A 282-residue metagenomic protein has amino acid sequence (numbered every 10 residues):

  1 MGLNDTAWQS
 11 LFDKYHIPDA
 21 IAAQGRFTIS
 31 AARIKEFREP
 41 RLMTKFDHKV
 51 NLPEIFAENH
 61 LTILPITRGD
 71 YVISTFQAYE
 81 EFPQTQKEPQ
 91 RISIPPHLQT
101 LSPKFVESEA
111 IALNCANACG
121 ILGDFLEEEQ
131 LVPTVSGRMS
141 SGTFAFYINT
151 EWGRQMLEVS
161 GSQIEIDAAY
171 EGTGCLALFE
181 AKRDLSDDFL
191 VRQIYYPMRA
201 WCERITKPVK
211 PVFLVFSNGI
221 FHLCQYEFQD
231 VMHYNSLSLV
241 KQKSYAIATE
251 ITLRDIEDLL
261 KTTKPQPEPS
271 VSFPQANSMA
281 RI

Functional and structural regions predicted by a protein language model:
M1-V106, N277-I282: Nuclease-adjacent, charged terminal/linker segments that flank catalytic cores
H97-Y147: Solvent-exposed, charged helical/coil patches that constitute nucleic-acid or partner-interaction surfaces
T100, K104, M156-L157, A181-F189: Conserved aromatic-histidine-acidic binding/catalytic patches
E107, I111, G161-Q163, D188-Y196: Short, well-structured alpha-helical interface segments that form or flank functional binding sites
L131-A169: Active-site metal-binding core of divalent-cation-utilizing nuclease and nuclease-like domains
A168-R183, P197: Conserved catalytic cores of phosphodiester-cleaving nucleases, focusing on short active-site segments
K182-D188, C202-D230: Nucleic-acid nuclease catalytic cores
F216-V271: Domain-level recognition of nuclease-like catalytic cores that cleave nucleotide substrates
